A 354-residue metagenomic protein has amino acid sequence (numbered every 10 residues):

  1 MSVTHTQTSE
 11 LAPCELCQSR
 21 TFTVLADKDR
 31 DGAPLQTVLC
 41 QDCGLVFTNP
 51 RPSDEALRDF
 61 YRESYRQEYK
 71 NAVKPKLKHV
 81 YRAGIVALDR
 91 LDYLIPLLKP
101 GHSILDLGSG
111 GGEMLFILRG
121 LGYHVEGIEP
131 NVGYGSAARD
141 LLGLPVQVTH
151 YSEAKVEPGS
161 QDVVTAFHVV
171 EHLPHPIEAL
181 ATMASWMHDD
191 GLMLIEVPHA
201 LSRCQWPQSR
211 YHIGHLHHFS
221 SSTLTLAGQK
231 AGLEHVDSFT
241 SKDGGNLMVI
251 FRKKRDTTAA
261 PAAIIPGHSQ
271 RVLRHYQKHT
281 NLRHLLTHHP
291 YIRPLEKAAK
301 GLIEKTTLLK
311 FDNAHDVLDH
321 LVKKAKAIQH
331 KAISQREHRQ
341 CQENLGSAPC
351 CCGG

Functional and structural regions predicted by a protein language model:
M1-F167, P261-E337, C341, C350-C352: Conserved N-terminal segment of class I S-adenosyl-L-methionine
F22-D29, L233-G244: Conserved S-adenosyl-L-methionine
V125, M193-L194, H235: A short hydrophobic/small-residue beta-strand
F167-P174: Short catalytic micro-motifs in class I SAM-dependent methyltransferases
P174-E178, Q205: Short N-terminal helix/helix-N-cap motif within the alpha/beta-hydrolase-1
I177-L192: A short glycine-rich, Lys/Arg-flanked "PGG" loop and its adjoining helix->strand segment in the class I
L194-A227: Short, glycine-/aromatic-enriched active-site segment of Class I SAM-dependent methyltransferases
R255-P261: Short, charged/polar, Gly/Pro-enriched secondary-structure boundary elements
